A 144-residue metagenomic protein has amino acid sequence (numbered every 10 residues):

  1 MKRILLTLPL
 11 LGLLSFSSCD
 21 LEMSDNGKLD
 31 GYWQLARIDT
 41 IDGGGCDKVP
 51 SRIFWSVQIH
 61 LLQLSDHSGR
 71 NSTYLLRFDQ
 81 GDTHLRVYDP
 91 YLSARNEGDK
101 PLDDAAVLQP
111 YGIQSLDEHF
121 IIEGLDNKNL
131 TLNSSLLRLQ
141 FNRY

Functional and structural regions predicted by a protein language model:
M1-D20: Sec-dependent bacterial lipoprotein signal peptides
C19-Q34: N-terminal helix-cap/turn-to-beta initiation motif at the start of protein domains
D30-Y32, Q58-Q63, L125-T131: Short, hydrophobic/aromatic-rich segments at coil-to-beta transitions
Q34, Q63, H84-R86, T131 (+1 more regions): General beta-strand recognition
D39-D47, L61-L125: Contiguous, well-ordered beta-strand patches that form the walls/edges of small beta-barrel/beta-sandwich domains
V49-S51: An amphipathic, hydrophobic-aromatic interaction surface with interspersed Lys/Arg that forms lipid/phosphate-bearing
L75-D82, L125-Y144: Edge beta-strand at a domain terminus
